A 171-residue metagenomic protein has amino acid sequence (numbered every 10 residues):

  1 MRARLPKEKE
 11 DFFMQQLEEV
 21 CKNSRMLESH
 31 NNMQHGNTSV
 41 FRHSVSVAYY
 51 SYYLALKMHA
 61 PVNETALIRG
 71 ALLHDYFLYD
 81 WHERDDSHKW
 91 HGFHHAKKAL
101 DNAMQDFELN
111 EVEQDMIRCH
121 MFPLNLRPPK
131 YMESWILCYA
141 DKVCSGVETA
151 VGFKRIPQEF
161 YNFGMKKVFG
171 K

Functional and structural regions predicted by a protein language model:
M1-K171: Metal-dependent phosphohydrolase cores
